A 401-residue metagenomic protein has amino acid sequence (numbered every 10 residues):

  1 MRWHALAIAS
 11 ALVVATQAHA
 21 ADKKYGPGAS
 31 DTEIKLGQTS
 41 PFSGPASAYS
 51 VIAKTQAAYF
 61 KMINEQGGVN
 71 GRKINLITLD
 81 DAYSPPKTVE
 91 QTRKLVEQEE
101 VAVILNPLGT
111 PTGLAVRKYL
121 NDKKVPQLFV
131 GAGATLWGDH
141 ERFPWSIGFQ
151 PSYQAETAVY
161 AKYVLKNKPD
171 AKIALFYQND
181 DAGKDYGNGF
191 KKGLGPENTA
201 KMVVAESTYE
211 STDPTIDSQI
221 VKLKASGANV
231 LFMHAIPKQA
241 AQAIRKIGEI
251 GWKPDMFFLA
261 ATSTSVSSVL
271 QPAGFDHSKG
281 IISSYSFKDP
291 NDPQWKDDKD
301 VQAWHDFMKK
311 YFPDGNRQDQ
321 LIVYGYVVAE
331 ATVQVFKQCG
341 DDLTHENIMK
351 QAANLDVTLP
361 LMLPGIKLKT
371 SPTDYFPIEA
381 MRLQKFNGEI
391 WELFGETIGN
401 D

Functional and structural regions predicted by a protein language model:
M1-K35, I398-D401: Short, low-complexity disordered leader/linker segments with a strong preference for bacterial N-terminal type II
A20-G37, E65-K73, L165-K172, D342: Immediate post-signal peptide segment of exported/extracytoplasmic ligand-binding proteins
A21-K24, E33, A48-K54, Q66-D139 (+3 more regions): Beta-alpha junction/loop-to-helix N-cap segments that form part of ligand/metal-binding clefts
K24-E33, G37-A57, L79-P86, L108-G109 (+4 more regions): Extracytoplasmic "Venus flytrap"
P86-E90, T135-G138, F143-I250, Q294-W295 (+1 more regions): Extracellular/periplasmic Venus flytrap/periplasmic-binding protein
L95-L108, L128-V130, I173-Y177, G227-P237 (+3 more regions): Periplasmic-binding protein-like
I247-Y324, T397-G399: Extracellular/periplasmic periplasmic-binding protein-like sensory domains
K310, D314-V323, V333-W391: Segments of small-molecule ligand-sensing domains
